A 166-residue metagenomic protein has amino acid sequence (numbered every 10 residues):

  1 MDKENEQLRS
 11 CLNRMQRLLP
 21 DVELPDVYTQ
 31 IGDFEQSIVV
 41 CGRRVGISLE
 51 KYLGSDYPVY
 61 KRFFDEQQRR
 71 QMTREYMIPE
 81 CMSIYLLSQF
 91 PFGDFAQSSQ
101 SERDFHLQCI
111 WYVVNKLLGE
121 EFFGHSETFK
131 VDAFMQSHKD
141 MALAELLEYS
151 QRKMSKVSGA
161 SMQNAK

Functional and structural regions predicted by a protein language model:
D2-E148, M154-S161: Acidic/His-rich structured neighborhood in mature extracellular/periplasmic domains
K166: Active-site nucleophilic cysteine motif
